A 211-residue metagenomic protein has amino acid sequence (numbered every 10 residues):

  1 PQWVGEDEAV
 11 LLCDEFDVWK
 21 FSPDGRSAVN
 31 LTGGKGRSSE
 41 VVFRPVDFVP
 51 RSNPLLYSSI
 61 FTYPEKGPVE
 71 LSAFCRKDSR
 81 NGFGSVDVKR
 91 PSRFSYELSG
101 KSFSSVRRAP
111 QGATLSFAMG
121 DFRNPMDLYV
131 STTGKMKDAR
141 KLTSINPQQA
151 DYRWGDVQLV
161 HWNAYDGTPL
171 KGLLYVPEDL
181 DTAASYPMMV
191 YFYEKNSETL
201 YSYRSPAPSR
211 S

Functional and structural regions predicted by a protein language model:
P1-R108, A113-T114, G120-N124, V130-S131 (+2 more regions): Beta-propeller folds
S104-S211: Serine-hydrolase catalytic core recognition
